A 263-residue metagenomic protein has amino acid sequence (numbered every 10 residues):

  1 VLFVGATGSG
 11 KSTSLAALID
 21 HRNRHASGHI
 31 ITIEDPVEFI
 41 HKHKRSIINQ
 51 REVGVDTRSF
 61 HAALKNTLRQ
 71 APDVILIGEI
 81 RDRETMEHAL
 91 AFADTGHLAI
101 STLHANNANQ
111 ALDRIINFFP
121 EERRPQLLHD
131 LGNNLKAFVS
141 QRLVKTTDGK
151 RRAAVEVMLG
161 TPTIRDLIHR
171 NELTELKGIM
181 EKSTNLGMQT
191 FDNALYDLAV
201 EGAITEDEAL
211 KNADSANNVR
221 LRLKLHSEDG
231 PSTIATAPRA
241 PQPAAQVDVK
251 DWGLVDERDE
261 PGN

Functional and structural regions predicted by a protein language model:
V1-N263: Short, flexible helix-loop junctions that flank or precede catalytic/ligand sites
